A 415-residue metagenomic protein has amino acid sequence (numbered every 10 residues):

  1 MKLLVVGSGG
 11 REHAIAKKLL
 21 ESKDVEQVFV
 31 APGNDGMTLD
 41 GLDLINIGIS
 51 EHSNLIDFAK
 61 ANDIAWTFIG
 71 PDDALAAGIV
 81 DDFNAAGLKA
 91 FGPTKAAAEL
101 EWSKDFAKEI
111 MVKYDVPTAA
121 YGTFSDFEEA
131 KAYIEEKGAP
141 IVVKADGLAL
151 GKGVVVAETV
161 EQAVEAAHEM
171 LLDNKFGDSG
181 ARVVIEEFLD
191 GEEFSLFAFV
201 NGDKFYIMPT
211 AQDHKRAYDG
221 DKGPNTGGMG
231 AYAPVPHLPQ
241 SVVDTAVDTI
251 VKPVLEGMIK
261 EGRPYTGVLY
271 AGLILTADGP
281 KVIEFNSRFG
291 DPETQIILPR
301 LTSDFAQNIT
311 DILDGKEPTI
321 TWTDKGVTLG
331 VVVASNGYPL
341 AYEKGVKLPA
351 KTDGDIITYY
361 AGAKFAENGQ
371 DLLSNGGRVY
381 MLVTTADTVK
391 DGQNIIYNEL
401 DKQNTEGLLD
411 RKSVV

Functional and structural regions predicted by a protein language model:
M1-P93: ATP-binding N-terminal substructure of ATP-dependent carboxylate-amine bond-forming enzymes
V5, W102-R182, S241-K252: Active-site nucleotide/adenylate-binding loops and adjacent lid/helix of ATP-dependent enzymes
T38-G41, I56-D57, E99-D105, Y218-D219 (+1 more regions): Short, charged, surface-exposed secondary-structure boundary motifs
F68, A76-T94, E99-T118, G122: Glycine/small-residue-rich loop that forms an oxyanion/phosphate-binding "nest" at active or ligand-binding sites
A157-P292: Internal nucleotide-binding/catalytic subdomain
V247-L269, N286-D355, N368: Active-site "cap" helix and flanking loop/linker of ATP-utilizing ligase/carboxylase catalytic domains
A366-G369, S374-V415: Generic C-terminus detector
